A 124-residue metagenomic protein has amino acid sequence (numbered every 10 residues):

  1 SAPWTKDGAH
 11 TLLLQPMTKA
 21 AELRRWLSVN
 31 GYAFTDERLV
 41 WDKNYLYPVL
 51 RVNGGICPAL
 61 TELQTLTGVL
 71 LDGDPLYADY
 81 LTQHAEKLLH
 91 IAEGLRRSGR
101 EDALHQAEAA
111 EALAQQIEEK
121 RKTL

Functional and structural regions predicted by a protein language model:
S1-L124: Class I S-adenosyl-L-methionine
